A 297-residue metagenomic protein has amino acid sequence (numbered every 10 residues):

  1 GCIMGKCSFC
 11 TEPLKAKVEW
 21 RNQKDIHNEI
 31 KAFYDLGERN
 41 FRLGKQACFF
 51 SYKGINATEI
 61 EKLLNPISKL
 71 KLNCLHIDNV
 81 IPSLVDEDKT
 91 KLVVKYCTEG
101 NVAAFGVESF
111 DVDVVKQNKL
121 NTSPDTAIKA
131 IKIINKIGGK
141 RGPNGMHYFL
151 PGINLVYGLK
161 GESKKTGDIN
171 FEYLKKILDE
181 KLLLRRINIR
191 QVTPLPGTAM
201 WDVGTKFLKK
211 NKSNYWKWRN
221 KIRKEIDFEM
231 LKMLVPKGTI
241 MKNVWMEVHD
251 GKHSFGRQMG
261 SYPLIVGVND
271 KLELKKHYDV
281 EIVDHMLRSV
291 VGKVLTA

Functional and structural regions predicted by a protein language model:
G1-D25: Canonical Radical SAM [4Fe-4S] cluster-binding loop centered on the CxxxCxxC motif and its immediate flanking residues
C2, I26, F105, I153 (+2 more regions): Conserved, mostly hydrophobic/aromatic
G5-F9, D113, P196-M200: Short acidic/His/Gly/Ser-rich catalytic and metal-binding motifs that mark active-site loops of diverse hydrolases
T11-L14, I30, K45-A47, N79-I81 (+8 more regions): Active-site proximal loops enriched in glycine and acidic residues that flank catalytic Cys/His/Asp and coordinate
K31-K165, Y173-K176: Conserved SAM/AdoMet-binding glycine-rich loop
A32-L36, L174-L184, V192, L272-L287: C-terminal, active-site-flanking charged/polar segments
K53-T58, L64, K175-K242: Radical SAM enzyme [4Fe-4S]-AdoMet core and its adjacent flexible, acidic and glycine-rich loops/tails across
K209-A297: Terminal RNA-binding accessory module
